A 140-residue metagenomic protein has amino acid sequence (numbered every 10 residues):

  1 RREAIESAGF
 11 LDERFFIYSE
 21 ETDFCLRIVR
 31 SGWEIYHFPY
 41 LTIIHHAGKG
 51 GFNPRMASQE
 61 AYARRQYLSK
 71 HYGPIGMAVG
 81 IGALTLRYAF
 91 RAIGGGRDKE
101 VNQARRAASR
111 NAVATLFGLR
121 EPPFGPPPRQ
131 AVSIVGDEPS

Functional and structural regions predicted by a protein language model:
R2-T42: A short, conserved alpha-helix in the catalytic core of glycosyltransferases
L26, R65-Q66: Active-site phosphate/pyrophosphate- and oxyanion-stabilizing loops and adjacent acidic/basic residues in soluble
R30-W33, H37-A63, E100-V101: Nucleotide-sugar-dependent glycosyltransferase catalytic core
R55-A63, S69, P74-S140: Non-catalytic, C-terminal membrane-associated alpha-helical segments of glycosyltransferases
